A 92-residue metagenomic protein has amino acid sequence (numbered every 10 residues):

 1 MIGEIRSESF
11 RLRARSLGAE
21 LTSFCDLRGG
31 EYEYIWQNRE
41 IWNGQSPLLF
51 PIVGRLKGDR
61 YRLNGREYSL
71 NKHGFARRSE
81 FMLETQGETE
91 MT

Functional and structural regions predicted by a protein language model:
M1-T92: Surface-exposed acidic/polar loop and edge beta-strand patches at domain peripheries
